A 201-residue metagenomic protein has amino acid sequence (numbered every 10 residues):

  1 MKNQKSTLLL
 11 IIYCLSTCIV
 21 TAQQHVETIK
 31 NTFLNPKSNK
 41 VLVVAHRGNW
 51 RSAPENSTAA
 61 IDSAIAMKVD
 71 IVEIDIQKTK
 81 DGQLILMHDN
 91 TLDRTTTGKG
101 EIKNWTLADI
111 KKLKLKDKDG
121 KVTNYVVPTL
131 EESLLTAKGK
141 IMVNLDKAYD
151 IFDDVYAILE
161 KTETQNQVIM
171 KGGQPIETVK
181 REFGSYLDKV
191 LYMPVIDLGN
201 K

Functional and structural regions predicted by a protein language model:
M1-V26: Bacterial Sec-dependent N-terminal signal peptides
Q23-K201: Phosphate-group recognition and catalysis centered on beta-loop-alpha active-site segments
